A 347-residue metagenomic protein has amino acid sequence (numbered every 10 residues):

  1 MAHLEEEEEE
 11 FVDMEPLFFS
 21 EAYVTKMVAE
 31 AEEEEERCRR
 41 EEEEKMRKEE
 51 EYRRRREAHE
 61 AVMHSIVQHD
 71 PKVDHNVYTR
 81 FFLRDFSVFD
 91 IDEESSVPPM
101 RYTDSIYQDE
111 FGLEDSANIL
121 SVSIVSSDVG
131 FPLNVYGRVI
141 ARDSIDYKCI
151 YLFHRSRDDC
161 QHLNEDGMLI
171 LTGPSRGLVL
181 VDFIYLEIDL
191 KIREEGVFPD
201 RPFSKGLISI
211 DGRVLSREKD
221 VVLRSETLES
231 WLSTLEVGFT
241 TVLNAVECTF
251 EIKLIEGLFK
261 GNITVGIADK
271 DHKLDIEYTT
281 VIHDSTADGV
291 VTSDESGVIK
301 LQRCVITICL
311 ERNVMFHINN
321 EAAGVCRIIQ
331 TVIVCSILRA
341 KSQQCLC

Functional and structural regions predicted by a protein language model:
A2-S123, S144-C347: Peripheral membrane interaction modules
S127: Short, charged/polar micro-motifs that form catalytic or ligand-binding hotspots
G130-Y136, G257-K260: Short coil-to-beta strand junction motifs in C2/discoidin
